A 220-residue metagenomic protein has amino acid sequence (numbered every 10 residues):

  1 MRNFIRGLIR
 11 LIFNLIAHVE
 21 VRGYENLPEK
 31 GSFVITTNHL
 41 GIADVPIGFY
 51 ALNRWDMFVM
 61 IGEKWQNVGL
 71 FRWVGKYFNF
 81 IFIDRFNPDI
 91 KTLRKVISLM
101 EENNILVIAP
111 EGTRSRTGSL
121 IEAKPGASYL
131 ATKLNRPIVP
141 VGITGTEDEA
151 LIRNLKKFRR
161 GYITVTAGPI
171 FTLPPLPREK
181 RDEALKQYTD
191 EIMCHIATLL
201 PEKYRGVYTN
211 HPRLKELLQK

Functional and structural regions predicted by a protein language model:
M1-G7, L11, E20-K30, S98-E101 (+4 more regions): Membrane-interfacial terminal anchoring regions of lipid-handling membrane enzymes
G7, N14, P28-N87, K95: Catalytic core of membrane glycerolipid acyltransferases/transacylases, capturing the structured, soluble-facing
N14-R22, N87-I90, E147-E149: Short gly/ser/thr-rich secondary-structure transition/capping motifs
L27, S119-E183, R213-L217: A cross-family acyltransferase "interaction/gating" segment
V74, S98, Y129-K133: Hydrophobic/aromatic ligand-binding patch that stacks against planar heteroaromatic rings of cofactors or nucleotides
I97-A127: Catalytic-site beta-strand/loop segments enriched in glycine and acidic/polar residues
